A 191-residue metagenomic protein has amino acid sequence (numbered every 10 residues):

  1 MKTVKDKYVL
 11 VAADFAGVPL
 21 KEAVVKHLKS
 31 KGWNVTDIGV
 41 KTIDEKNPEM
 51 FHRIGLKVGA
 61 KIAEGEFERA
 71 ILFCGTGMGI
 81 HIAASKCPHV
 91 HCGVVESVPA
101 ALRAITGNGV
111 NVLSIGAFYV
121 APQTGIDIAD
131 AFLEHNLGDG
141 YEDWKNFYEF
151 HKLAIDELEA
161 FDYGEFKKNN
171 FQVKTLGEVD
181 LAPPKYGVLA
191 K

Functional and structural regions predicted by a protein language model:
K2-V4, A63-G65, V94, I105-G107 (+1 more regions): Solvent-exposed alpha-helices and their adjacent loops that cap or buttress functional pockets in soluble metabolic
K5-V9: Extreme N-terminal starter segment of soluble prokaryotic enzymes
L10-L20, V98-K191: C-terminal binding/interaction regions
P19-K31: Short, solvent-exposed amphipathic alpha-helices that sit in or adjacent to ligand/effector-binding or catalytic
K31, C87-V90, N108: Short, structured coil segments at secondary-structure junctions
N34-N47: A short beta-strand-loop structural module common to alpha/beta enzyme folds
K46-L56: Structural motif
I54, V58-V94: Helix-adjacent hinge/juxtasegments
